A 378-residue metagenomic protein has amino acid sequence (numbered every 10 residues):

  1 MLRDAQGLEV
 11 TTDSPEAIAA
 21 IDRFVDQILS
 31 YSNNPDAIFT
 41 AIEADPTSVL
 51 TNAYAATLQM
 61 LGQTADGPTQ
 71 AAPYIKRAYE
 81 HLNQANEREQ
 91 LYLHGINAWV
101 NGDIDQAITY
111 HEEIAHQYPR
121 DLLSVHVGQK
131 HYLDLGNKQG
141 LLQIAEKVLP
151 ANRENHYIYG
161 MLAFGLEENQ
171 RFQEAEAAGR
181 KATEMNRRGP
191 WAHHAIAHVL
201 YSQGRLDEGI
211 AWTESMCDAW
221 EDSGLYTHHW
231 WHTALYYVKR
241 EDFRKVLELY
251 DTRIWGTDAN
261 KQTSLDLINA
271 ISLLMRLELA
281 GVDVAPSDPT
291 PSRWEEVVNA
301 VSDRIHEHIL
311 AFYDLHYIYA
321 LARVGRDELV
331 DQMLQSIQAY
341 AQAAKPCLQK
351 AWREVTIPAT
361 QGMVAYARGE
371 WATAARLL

Functional and structural regions predicted by a protein language model:
D13-I18, R23-F39, E43-T47, N52-E89 (+4 more regions): Inter-helical turn/loop elements of alpha-helical hairpins
P15, D22, Y54, L93-I96 (+9 more regions): "A position-specific structural signal for the A-helix of alpha-solenoid helical repeats
Q27-I28, Q59, A98, Y132 (+8 more regions): Residue at a conserved register position within TPR or TPR-like alpha-solenoid repeats
A41-P46, Y79-Q84, E112-P119, E146-E154 (+6 more regions): Solenoid-like repeat scaffolds
T51, L123-S124, I158, A192 (+2 more regions): TPR alpha-solenoid repeat register
Q129-Y132, K147, E154-Q170, A197 (+1 more regions): Alpha-helical adaptor scaffolds
L235-L378: Helix-coil-helix junctions within alpha-helical repeat/solenoid scaffolds
